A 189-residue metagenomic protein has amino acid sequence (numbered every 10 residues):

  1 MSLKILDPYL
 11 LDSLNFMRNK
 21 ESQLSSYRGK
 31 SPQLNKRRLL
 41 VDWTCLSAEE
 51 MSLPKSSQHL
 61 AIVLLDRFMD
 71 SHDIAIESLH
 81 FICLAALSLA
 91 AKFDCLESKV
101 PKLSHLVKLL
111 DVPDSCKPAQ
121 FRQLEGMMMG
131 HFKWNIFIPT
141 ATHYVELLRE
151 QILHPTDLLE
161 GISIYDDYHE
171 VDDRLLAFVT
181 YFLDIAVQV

Functional and structural regions predicted by a protein language model:
M1-L84, S88-D167, V171-Y181, I185-V187: Acidic, Ser/Thr/Pro-rich regulatory low-complexity segments at or just upstream of the first helical elements of major
